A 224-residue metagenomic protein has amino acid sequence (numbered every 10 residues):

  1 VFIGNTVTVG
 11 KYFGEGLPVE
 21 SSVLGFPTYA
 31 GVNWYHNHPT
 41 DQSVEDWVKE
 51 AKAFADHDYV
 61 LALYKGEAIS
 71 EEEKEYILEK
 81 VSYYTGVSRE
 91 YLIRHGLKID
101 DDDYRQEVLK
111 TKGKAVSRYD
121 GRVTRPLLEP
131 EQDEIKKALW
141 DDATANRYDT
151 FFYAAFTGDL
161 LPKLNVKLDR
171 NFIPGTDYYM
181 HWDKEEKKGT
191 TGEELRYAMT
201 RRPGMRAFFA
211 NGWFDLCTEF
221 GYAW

Functional and structural regions predicted by a protein language model:
V1, A223-W224: Short, well-ordered amphipathic alpha-helices
F2-S82: A catalytic-pocket lid/entrance helix-loop region that shapes and gates access to the active site across common
K11-G14, T218-Y222: A short acidic (Asp/Glu
L61-T218: Alpha/beta-hydrolase fold catalytic core
